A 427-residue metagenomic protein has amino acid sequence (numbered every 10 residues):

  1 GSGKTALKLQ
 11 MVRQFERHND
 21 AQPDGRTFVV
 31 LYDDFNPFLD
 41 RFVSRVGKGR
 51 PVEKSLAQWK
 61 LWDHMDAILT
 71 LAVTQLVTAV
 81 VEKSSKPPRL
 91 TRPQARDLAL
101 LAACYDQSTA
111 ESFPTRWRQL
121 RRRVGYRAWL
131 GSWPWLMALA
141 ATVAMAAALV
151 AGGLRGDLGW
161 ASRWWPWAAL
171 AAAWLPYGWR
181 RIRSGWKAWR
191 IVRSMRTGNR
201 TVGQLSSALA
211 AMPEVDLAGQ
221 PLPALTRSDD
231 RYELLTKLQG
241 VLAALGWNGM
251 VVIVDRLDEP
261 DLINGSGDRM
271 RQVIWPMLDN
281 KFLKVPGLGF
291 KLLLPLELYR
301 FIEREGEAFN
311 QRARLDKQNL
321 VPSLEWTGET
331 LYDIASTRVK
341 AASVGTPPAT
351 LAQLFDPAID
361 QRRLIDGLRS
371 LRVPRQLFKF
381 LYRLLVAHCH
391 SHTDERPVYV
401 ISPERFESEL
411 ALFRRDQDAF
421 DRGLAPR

Functional and structural regions predicted by a protein language model:
S2, A6-L245, S391-E395, R405-E407 (+2 more regions): P-loop NTPase nucleotide-binding core
S2, M11-R13, L31-F35, D255-L262 (+2 more regions): An acidic- and aromatic-residue-enriched active-site/binding cleft used to recognize and process polar
L7, I68, R269, V273 (+2 more regions): Residue-level detector of well-ordered alpha-helical segments, enriched for hydrophobic/aromatic packing positions
L9-N19, R26-T27, R269-P276, R383-V386 (+1 more regions): Amphipathic alpha-helical scaffolding segments
H18, W186-R362: The catalytic "switch" region of P-loop NTPases
S84-T91, A95, L331, S336-V398: Conserved AAA+ ATPase small/helical "lid" subdomain
P295, I401-E404: Helix N-cap / beta->alpha transition motif
